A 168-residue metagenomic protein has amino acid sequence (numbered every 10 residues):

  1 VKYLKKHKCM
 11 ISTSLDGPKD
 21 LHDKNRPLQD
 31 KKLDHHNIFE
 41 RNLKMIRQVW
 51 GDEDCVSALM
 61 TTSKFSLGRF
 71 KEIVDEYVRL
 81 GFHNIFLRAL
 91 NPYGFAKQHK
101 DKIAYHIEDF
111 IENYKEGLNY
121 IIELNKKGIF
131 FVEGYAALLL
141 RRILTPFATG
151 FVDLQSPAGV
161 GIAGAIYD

Functional and structural regions predicted by a protein language model:
V1-K19: Conserved SAM/AdoMet-binding glycine-rich loop
D20-E40, K44, Q48-D168: Radical SAM enzyme [4Fe-4S]-AdoMet core and its adjacent flexible, acidic and glycine-rich loops/tails across
